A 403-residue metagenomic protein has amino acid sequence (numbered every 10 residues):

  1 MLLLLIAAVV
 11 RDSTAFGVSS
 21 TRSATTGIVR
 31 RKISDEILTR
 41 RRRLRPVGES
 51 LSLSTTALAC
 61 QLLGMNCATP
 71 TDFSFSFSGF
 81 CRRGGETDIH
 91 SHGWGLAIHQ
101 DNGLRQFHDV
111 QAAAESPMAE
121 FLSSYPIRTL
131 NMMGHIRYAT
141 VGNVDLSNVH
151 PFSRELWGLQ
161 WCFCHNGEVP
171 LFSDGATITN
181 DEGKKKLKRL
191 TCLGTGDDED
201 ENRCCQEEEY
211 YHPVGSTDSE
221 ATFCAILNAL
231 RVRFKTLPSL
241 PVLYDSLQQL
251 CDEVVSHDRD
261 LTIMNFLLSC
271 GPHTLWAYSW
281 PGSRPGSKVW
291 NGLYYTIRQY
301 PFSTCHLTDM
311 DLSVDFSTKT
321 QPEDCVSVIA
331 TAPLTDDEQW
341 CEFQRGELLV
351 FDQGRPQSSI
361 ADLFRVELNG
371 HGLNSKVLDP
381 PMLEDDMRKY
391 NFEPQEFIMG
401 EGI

Functional and structural regions predicted by a protein language model:
M1-V9, A15-V18: N-terminal chloroplast transit peptides
F16, R43-S116, L348, R355-S375 (+2 more regions): Extreme N-terminus nucleophile/cap motif
V18-L53: N-terminal, immediately post-signal peptide pro-regions of secreted/luminal proteins
C60, W161-L171: Conserved beta-strand-loop-short alpha-helix elements that form and flank the Mn2+/Mg2+-coordinating active site
V110-F121, I136-G158, T179-T191, Q206-E207: Short acidic (Asp/Glu) patches
N131, T236-W280: Catalytic core of PPM/PP2C metal-dependent serine/threonine phosphatase domains
S173, I178-V232: Glycine-rich phosphate-binding loop plus the immediately following alpha-helix
T296-L348: A conserved acidic, glycine/proline-rich C-terminal tail/linker
